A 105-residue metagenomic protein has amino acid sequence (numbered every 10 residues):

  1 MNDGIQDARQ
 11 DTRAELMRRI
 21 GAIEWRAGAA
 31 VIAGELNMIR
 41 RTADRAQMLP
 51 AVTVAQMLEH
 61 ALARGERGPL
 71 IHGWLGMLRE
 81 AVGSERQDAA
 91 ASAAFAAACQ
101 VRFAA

Functional and structural regions predicted by a protein language model:
M1-R18, T42-L49, G65-A105: Amphipathic, coiled-coil-like alpha-helical segments
D3, R19, I23-V31: N-terminal domain-start signal
R18-R19, E59: Short amphipathic alpha-helical segments and their helix-coil junctions
G28-G65: Extended, amphipathic alpha-helices with heptad-repeat/coiled-coil or helix-bundle character that serve as
